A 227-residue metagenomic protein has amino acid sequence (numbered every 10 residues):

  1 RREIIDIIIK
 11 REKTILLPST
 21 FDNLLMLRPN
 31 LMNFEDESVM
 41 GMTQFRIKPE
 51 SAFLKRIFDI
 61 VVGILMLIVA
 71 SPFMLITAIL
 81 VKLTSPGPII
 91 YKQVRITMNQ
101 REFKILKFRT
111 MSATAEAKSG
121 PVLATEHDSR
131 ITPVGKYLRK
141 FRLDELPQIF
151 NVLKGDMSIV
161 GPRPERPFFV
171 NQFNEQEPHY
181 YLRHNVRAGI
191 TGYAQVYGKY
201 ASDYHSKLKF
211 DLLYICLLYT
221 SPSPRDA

Functional and structural regions predicted by a protein language model:
R1-S71: N-terminal hydrophobic signal-anchor/signal peptide
D22-N23, N30, Y91-R130, I190-K209: Short, glycine-rich, amphipathic interfacial segments at transmembrane boundaries or analogous
E50-T114, N151, S221: A hydrophobic, helix-centered structural microdomain
K82-L83, K140, V152, K199: Conserved catalytic core of Hanks-type protein kinase domains
A124-R187: A short, structured surface patch at a secondary-structure boundary
L212-I215: Acyl-group handling in specialized metabolite and lipid biosynthesis
Y219-A227: Single conserved hydrophobic/aromatic residue that forms the stacking wall/gate of nucleotide- or nucleobase-binding
